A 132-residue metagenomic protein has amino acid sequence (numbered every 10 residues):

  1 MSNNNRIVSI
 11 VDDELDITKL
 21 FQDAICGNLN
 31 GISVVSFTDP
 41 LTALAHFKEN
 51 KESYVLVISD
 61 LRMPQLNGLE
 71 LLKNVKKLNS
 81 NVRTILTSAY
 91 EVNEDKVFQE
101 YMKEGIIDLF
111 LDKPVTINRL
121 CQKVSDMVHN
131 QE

Functional and structural regions predicted by a protein language model:
D12, D60: Active-site residues of response regulator receiver
L15-V35: Two-component/phosphorelay signaling modules centered on CheY-like receiver
S36-L56: Acidic, metal-coordinating helix/loop segments flanking the phosphotransfer/catalytic sites of two-component signaling
K48-E52, V75-N81, G105: Conserved phosphotransfer cores of two-component systems
M63: Receiver (REC) domain active-site loop signature in two-component systems and cognate sites in sensor histidine kinases
T87-A89: Hydrophobic/aromatic residues positioned on beta-strands within the core alpha/beta folds
D112-V124: C-terminal output helix
